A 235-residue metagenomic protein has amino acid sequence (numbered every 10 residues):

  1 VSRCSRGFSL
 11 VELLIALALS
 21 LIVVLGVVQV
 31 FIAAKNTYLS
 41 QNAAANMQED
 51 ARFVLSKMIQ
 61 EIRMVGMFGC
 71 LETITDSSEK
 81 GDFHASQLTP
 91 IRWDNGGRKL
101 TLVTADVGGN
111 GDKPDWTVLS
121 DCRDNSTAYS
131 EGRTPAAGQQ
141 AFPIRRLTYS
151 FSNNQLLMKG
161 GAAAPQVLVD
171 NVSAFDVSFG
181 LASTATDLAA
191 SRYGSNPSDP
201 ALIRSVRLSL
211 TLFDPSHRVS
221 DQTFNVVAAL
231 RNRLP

Functional and structural regions predicted by a protein language model:
V1-R3: N-terminal secretory signal peptides that target proteins for export/translocation
S5-I59, R63-M67: Aliphatic-rich helix starts adjacent to a transmembrane/signal segment
F8-V11, R98-L100, L147, N154 (+2 more regions): Residue-level detector of short, conserved catalytic/binding motifs and their immediate flanks
N36, N42-N46, D50-F53, Q60-R63 (+4 more regions): Short linear sequence signals and composition-biased patches located at protein termini or domain-edge surfaces
S77-F151: C-terminal globular interaction/adhesion domains in large, modular proteins
L102, L156-G160: Short hydrophobic/aromatic-rich beta-strand segments that constitute the beta-sheet cores of beta-sandwich/beta-barrel
S152-N153, V177: Conserved AMP-binding/adenylate-forming
